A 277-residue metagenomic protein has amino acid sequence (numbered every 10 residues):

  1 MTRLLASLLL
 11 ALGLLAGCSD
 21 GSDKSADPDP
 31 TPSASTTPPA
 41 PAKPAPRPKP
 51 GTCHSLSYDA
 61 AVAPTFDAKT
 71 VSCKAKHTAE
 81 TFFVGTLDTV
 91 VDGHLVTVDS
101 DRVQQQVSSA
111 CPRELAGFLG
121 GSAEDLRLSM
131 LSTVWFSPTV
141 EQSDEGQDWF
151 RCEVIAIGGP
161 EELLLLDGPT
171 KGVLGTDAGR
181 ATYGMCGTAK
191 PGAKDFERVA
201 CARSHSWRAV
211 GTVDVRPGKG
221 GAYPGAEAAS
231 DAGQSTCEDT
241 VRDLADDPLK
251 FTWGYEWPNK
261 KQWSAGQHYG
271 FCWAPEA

Functional and structural regions predicted by a protein language model:
M1-L10: N-terminal export and membrane-targeting signals
A11-L12, V84: Intrinsically disordered, low-complexity regions
L14-G17: C-terminal motif of bacterial Sec signal peptides marking the signal peptidase cleavage site
D20: Short, conserved catalytic or interaction motifs in soluble domains
D23, D27, P32-A277: Long, compositionally biased stretches enriched for glycine and/or charged residues
